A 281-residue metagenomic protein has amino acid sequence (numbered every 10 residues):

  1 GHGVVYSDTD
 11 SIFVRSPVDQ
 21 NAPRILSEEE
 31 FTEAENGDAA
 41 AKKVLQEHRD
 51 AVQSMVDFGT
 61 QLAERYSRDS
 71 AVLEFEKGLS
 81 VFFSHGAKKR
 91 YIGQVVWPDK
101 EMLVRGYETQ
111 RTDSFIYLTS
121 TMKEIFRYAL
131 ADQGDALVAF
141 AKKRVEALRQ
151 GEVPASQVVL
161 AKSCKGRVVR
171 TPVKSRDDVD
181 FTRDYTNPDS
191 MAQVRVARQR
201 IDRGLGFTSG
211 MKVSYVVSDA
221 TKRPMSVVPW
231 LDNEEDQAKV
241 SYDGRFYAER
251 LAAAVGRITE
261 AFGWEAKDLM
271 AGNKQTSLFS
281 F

Functional and structural regions predicted by a protein language model:
G1-T9, V14-F281: DNA-dependent DNA polymerase catalytic subunits
